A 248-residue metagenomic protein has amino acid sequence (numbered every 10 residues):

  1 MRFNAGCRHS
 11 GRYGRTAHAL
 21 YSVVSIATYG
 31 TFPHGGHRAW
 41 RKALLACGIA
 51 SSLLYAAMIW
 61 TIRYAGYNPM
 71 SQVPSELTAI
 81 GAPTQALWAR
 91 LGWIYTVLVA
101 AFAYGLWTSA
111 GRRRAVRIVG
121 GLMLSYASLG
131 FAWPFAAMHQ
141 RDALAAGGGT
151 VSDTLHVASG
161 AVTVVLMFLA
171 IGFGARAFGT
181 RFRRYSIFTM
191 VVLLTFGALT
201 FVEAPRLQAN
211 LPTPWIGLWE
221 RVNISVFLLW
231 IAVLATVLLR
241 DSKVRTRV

Functional and structural regions predicted by a protein language model:
G11-A19: Intrinsically disordered, low-complexity segments enriched in serine/threonine/proline/glycine and often basic
L20-W40: Short, Lys/Arg-rich, polar N-terminal cytosolic tail immediately upstream of the first transmembrane signal-anchor
I26-A27, R240-V248: Short, charged juxtamembrane terminal tails flanking transmembrane helices
G35-N68, Q72-L77, G81-R240: Hydrophobic, aromatic-enriched alpha-helical segments typical of multi-pass transmembrane helices
